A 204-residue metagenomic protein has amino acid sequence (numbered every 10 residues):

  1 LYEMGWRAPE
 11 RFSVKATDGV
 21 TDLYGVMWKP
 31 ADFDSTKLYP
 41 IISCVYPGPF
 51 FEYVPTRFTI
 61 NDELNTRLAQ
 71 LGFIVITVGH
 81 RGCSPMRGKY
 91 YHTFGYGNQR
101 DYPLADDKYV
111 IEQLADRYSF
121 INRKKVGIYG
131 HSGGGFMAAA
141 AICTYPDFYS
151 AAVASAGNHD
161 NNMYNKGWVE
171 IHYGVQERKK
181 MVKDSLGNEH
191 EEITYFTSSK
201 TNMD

Functional and structural regions predicted by a protein language model:
L1-D204: Serine-hydrolase catalytic core recognition
